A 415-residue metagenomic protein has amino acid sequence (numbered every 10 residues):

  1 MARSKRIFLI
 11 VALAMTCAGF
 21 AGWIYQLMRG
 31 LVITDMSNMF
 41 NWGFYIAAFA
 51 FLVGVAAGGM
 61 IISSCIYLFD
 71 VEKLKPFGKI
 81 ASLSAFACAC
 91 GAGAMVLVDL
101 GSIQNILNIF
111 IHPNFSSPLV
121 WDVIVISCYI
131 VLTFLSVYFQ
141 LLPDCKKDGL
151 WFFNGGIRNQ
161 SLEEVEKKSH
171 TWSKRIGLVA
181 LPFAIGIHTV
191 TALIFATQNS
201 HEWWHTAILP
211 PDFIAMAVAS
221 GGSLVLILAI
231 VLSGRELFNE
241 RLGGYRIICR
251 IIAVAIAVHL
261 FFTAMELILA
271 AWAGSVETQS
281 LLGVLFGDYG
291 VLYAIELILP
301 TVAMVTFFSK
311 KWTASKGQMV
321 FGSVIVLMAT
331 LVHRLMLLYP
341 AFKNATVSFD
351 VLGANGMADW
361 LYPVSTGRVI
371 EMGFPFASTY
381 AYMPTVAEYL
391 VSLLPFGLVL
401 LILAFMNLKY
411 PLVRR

Functional and structural regions predicted by a protein language model:
M1-A12, C17, H112, D144-H170 (+1 more regions): Extramembrane terminal tails and long inter-domain/linker segments of multi-pass membrane proteins
M1-G58, L400, A404: N-terminal signal-anchor module of multipass membrane proteins
K5, L9-A18, K73, I111 (+4 more regions): Long, contiguous internal "core" modules enriched in hydrophobic/ aromatic residues
W23-A47, V98-V120, T191-F213, E240 (+2 more regions): Membrane-interface interhelical loops and short amphipathic "cap" helices that link adjacent transmembrane segments
L27-T34, F51-R158, I176-I185: Transmembrane-helix bundle segments that line or gate the permeation/cavity pathway in multi-pass membrane proteins
A50-A57, W121-F134, A217, G290-T301 (+1 more regions): Hydrophobic alpha-helical transmembrane segments
Q318-M328: Central hydrophobic cores of alpha-helical transmembrane segments in multi-pass integral membrane proteins
